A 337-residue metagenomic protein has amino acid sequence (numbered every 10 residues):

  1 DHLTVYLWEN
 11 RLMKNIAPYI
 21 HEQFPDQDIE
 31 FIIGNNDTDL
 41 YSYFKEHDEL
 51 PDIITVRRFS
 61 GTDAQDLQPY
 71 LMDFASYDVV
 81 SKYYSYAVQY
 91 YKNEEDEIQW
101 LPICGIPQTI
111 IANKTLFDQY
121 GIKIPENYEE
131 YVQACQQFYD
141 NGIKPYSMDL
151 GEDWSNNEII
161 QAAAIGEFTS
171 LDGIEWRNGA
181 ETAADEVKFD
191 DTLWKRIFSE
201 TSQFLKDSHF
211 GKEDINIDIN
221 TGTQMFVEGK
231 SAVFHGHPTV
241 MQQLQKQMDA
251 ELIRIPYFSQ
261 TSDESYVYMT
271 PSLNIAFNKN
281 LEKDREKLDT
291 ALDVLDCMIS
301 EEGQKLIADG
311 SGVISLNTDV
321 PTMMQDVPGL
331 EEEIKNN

Functional and structural regions predicted by a protein language model:
D1-N10, Q27-I32, I53, Q99 (+1 more regions): Short, well-ordered beta-strand elements
E22, Y120, Q245-G312: Extracytoplasmic/periplasmic substrate-recognition and gating elements
E22-S85, T115-Y120, E126, Q224-M225 (+1 more regions): Extracytoplasmic "Venus flytrap"/periplasmic binding protein-like
P51-D52, V80-L116, K144-P145, L150 (+1 more regions): A structural signal for short loop-to-beta-strand junctions that line the ligand-binding cleft of periplasmic/secreted
R57-T109, K123, V132, F138 (+2 more regions): Hinge/lid segment of periplasmic solute-binding proteins
Q99, V132-D185: Extracytoplasmic/periplasmic solute-binding protein
G179-I215: Glycine-centered hinge/linker elements that transmit conformational signals in sensory and ligand-binding systems
I253-Y257, L306-N337: Long, aromatic- and glycine/proline-rich binding clefts that accommodate carbohydrate-like moieties
